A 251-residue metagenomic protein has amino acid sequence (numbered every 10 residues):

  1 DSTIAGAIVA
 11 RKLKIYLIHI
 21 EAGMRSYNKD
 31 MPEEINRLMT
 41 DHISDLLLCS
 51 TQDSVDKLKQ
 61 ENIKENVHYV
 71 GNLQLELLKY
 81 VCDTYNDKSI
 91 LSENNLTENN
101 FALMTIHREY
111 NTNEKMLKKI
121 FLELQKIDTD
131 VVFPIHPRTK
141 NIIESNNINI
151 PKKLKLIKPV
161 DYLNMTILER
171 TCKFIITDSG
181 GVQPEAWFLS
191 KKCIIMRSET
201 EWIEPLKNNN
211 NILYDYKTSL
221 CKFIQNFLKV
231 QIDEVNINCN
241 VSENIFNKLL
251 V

Functional and structural regions predicted by a protein language model:
D1-N62: Active-site and donor-binding regions of nucleotide-sugar-utilizing enzymes
H19-I20, L47, L168-P205: A donor-sugar binding/catalytic signature common to diverse glycosyltransferases and related nucleotide-sugar
T40-T112: A nucleotide-sugar donor-handling region in carbohydrate enzymes
C49, H68-Y69, K155-P159, N211-K217: Short acidic-hydrophobic, aromatic-tinged amphipathic segments that line or gate anion-handling sites
C49, Y69, P134, I176-T177: Short beta-strand scaffold positions
D53, I212-V251: Leloir-type glycosyltransferase catalytic cores
N86-T171: Donor-nucleotide binding loops and adjacent catalytic segments primarily of GT-B fold Leloir glycosyltransferases
